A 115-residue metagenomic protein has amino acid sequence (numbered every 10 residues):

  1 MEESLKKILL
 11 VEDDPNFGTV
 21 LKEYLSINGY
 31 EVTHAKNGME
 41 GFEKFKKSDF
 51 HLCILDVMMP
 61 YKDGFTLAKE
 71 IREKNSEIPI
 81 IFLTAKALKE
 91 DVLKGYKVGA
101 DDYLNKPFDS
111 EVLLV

Functional and structural regions predicted by a protein language model:
E12: Conserved acidic carboxylate
P15-T33: Two-component/phosphorelay signaling modules centered on CheY-like receiver
N37-E40, D63-T66: Acidic catalytic/metal-coordinating carboxylates
S48-I54: Active-site beta3 strand of CheY-like receiver
D56, T84: Active-site residues of response regulator receiver
P60, L88, K106: The feature encodes the CheY-like receiver
F108-V115: C-terminal output helix
